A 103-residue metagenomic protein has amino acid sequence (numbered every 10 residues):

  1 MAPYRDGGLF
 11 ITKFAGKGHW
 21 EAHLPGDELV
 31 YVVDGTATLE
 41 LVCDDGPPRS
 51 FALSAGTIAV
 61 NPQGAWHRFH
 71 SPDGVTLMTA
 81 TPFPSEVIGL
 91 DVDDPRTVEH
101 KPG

Functional and structural regions predicted by a protein language model:
M1-W20, G26, A80: A short glycine-rich, His/Asp/Glu-containing loop-to-beta-strand
A2, G8, P72-G103: Double-stranded beta-helix
L9-F10, G18-W20, G35-L41, I58: Short beta-strand segments in beta-sandwich/barrel cores
G16, P25-D44: Glycine- and acidic-residue-biased ligand/ion/polar-headgroup-sensing regions
W20-H23, D27-V32, S50-F51, A59 (+1 more regions): His/acidic/aromatic-lined binding-pocket segments of jelly-roll/cupin-type domains and related regulatory beta-sandwich
E21, L39-E40, N61, W66-P72 (+1 more regions): Short beta-strand His + acidic residue motifs that chelate non-heme Fe in jelly-roll/DSBH and cupin folds
V33-D34, S54, D73: A cytosolic small-molecule/anion-sensing beta-strand core signal
C43-Q63: Short acidic-glycine-tyrosine-enriched beta hairpin
